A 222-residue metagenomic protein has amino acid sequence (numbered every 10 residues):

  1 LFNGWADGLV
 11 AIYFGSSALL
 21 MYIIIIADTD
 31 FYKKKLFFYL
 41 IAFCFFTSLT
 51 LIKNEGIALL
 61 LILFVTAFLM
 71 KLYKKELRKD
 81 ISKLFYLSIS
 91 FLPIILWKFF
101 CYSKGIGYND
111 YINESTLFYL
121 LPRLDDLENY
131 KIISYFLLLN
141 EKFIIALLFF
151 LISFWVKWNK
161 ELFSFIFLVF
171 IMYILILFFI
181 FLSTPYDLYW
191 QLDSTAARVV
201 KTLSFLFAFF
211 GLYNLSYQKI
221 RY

Functional and structural regions predicted by a protein language model:
L1-S16, L20-M21, I52: Multi-pass, polyprenyl lipid-linked donor-dependent membrane glycosyltransferases
A6-Y13, A58-L59, W190-L215: Hydrophobic/aromatic-rich transmembrane helices and adjacent perimembrane loops
S17-F38: Membrane-interface transmembrane helices that cradle and orient dolichyl/undecaprenyl
A18, L59-Y73, L215: Hydrophobic transmembrane alpha-helices of multi-pass, membrane-embedded glycosylation machinery
M21, F37-N54, I62-V65, L92: Membrane-interface alpha helices of multi-pass inner-membrane proteins
Y39-C44, I57, L61, K83-S88 (+1 more regions): Hydrophobic alpha-helical transmembrane segments
I41-A42, K160-Y186: Transmembrane alpha-helix segments characteristic of polytopic inner-membrane glycan-assembly/cell-envelope
L61, L69-Y73, D80-K157, F170-F178: Membrane-lumen/periplasm interface segments of specific transmembrane helices in polyprenyl phosphate-linked
